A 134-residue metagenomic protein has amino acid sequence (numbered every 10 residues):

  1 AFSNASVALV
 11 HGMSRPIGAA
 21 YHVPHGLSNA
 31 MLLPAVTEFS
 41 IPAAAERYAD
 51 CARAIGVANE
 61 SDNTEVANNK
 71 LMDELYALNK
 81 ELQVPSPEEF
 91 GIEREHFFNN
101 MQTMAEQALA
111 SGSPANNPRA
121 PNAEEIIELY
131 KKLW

Functional and structural regions predicted by a protein language model:
A1-A77: Active-site segments that bind and position negatively charged phosphate/pyrophosphate groups
Y48, A52, A58-W134: C-terminal charged capping/lid subdomain of soluble metabolic enzymes
